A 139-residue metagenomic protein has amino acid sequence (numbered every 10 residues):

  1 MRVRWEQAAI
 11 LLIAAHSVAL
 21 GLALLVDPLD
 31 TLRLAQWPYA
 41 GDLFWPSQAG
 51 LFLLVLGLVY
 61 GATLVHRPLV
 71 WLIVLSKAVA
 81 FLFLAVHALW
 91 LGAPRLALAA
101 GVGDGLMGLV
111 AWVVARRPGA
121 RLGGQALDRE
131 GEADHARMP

Functional and structural regions predicted by a protein language model:
R2-L43: Membrane-helix boundary elements
A14-A23, G41-L64, V74-A78, L82: Core segments of alpha-helical transmembrane spans in multipass integral membrane proteins
L25, G61, A85, L109-V113: Membrane-embedded alpha-helical segments of multi-pass transporters/permeases
A35-L43, L72-I73, R95-G103: Non-cytosolic membrane-interface motifs at loop->transmembrane helix junctions
Q48, L82, A93-L96, G103-L106 (+1 more regions): Non-catalytic terminal and connector segments of soluble metabolic enzymes
L53-L56, W90-A99, P118-L127: A cytosolic-side transmembrane-helix exit/cap motif
L64, W71-L72, L82-A99, R116: Membrane-helix boundary connector in multi-pass membrane proteins
L106-G131, P139: Membrane-water interface at the C-terminal end of transmembrane alpha helices
